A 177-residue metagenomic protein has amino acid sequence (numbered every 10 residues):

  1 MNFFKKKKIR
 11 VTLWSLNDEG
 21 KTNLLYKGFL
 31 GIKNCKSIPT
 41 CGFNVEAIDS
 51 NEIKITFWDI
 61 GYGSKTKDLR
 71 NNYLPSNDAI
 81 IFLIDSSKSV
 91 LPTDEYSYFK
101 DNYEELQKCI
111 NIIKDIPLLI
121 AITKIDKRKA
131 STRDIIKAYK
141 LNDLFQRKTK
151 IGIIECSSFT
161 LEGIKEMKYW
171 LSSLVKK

Functional and structural regions predicted by a protein language model:
M1-K177: TRAFAC-class small GTPase G-domain
